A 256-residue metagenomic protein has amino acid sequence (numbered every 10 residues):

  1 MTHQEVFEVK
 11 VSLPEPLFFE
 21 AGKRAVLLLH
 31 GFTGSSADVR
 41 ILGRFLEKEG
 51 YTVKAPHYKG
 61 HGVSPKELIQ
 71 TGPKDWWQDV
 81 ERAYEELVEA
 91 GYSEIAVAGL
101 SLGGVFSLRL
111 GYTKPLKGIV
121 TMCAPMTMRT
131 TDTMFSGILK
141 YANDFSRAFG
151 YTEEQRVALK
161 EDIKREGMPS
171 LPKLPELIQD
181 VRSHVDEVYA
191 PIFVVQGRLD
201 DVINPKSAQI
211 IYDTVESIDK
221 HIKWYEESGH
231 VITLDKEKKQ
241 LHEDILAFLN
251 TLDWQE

Functional and structural regions predicted by a protein language model:
L42, A190, N204-D213: Short alpha-helix in the alpha/beta-hydrolase fold that links the catalytic acid
E47-E67: Conserved alpha/beta-hydrolase
S64-Y92, A96: Catalytic nucleophile-loop/oxyanion-hole region of alpha/beta-hydrolase and closely related hydrolase-like folds
G99-G103, S107: Gly/Ala-rich beta-loop-alpha elbow adjacent to hydrolase catalytic centers
V120-T130: Active-site nucleophile loop of the alpha/beta-hydrolase fold
V188, V194-Q196, D200: Short beta-strand/loop motif that positions the catalytic acidic residue of the alpha/beta-hydrolase fold
Q209, D213-V231: Catalytic histidine neighborhood in serine/cysteine hydrolases with alpha/beta-hydrolase-type architecture
E227-E256: Catalytic active-site module of serine/aspartate enzymes centered on a nucleophile-bearing elbow/loop
